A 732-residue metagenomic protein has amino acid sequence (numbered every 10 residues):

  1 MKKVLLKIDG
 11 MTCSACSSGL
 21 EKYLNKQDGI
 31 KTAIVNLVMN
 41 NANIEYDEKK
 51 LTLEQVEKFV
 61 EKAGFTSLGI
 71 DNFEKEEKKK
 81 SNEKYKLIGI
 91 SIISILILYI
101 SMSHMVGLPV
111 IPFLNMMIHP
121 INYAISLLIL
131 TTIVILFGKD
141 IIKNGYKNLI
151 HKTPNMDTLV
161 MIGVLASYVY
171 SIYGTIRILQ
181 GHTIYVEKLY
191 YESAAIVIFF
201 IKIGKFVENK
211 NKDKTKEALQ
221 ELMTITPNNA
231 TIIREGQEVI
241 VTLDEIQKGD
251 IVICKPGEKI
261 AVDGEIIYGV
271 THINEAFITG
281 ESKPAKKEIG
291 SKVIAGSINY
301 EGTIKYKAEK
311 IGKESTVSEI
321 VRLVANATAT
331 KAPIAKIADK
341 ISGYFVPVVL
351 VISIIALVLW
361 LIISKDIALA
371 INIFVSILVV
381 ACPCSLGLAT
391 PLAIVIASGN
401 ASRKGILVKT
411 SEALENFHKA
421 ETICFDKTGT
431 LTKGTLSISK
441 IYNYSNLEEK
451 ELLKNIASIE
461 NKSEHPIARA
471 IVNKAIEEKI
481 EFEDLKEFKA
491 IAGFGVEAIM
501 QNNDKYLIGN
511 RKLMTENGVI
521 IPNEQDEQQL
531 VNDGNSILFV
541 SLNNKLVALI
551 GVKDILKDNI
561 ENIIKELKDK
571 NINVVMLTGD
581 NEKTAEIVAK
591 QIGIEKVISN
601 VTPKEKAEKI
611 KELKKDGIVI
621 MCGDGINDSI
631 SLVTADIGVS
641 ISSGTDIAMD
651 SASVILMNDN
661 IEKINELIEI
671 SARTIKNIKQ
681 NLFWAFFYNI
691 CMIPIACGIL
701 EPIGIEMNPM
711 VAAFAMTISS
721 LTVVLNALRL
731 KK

Functional and structural regions predicted by a protein language model:
M1-N122, Q237, S318, R322-T330 (+1 more regions): Flexible metal-binding regulatory segments at protein termini and peripheral loops
L5, E192-P256, K287, I337 (+4 more regions): Juxtamembrane coupling segments of multi-pass membrane pumps/enzymes
S18, T330, I499-N503, S536 (+1 more regions): Conserved ATP-binding TGD loop and adjacent catalytic N/P-domain core of P-type ATPases
D28-Y46, E54, L189-Y191, Q220-E314 (+3 more regions): Conserved cytosolic catalytic loops of P-type ATPases
E74-I93, N144-S167, V321-I354, F374 (+4 more regions): Soluble-to-membrane junctions at the N-terminal ends of transmembrane alpha-helices in multi-pass ion-transporting
N82-N229: Transmembrane helix-loop-helix hairpins at the membrane interface
Y85, S297, H418-E464, F494-V575 (+2 more regions): ATP-driven catalytic headpiece of P-type ATPases
V106-I118, I150, V169, N400 (+7 more regions): Membrane-embedded alpha-helical bundles of multi-pass transporters
